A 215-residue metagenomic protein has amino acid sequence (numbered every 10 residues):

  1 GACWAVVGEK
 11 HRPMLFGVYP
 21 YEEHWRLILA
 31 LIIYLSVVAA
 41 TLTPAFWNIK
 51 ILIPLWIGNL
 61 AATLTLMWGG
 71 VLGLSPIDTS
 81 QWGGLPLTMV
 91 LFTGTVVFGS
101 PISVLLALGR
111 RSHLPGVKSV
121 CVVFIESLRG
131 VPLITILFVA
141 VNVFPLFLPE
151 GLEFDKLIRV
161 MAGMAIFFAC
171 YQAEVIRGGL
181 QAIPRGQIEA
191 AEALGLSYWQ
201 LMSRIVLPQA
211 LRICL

Functional and structural regions predicted by a protein language model:
G1-L215: Transmembrane alpha-helices and adjacent helix-loop boundaries
